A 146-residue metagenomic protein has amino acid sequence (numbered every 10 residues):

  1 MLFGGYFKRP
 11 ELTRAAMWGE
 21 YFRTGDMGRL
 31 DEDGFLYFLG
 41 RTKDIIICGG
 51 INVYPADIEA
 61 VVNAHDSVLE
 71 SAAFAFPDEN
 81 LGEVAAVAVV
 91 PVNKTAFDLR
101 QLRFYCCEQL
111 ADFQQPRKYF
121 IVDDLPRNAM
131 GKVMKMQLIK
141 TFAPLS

Functional and structural regions predicted by a protein language model:
G4-G5, L12-G19, M27-Q114, D124-P126 (+2 more regions): AMP-binding/adenylate-forming catalytic core of the ANL superfamily
Y119-V122: General small-molecule cofactor/ligand-binding pocket signal
K140-S146: Acidic/polar alpha-helix N-cap and adjacent early helical turns within long charge-rich amphipathic helices/linkers
